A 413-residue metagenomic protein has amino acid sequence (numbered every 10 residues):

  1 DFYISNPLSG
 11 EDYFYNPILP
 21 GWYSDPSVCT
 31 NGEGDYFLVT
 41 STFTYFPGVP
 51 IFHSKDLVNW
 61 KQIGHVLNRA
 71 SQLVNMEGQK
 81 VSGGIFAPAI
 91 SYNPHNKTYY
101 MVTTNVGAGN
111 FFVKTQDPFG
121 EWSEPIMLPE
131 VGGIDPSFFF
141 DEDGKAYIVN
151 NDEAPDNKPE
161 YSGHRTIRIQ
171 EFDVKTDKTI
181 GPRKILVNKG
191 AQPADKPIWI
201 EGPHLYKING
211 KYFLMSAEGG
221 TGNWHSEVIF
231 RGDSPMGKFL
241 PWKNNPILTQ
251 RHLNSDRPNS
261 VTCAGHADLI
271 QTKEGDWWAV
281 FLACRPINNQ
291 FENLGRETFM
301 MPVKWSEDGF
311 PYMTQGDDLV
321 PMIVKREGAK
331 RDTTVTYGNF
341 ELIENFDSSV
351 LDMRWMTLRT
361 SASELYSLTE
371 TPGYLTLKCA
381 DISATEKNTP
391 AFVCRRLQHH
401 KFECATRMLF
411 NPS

Functional and structural regions predicted by a protein language model:
D1-S413: Carbohydrate-active catalytic/glycan-binding domains of CAZyme proteins, especially the secreted or lumenal ectodomains
